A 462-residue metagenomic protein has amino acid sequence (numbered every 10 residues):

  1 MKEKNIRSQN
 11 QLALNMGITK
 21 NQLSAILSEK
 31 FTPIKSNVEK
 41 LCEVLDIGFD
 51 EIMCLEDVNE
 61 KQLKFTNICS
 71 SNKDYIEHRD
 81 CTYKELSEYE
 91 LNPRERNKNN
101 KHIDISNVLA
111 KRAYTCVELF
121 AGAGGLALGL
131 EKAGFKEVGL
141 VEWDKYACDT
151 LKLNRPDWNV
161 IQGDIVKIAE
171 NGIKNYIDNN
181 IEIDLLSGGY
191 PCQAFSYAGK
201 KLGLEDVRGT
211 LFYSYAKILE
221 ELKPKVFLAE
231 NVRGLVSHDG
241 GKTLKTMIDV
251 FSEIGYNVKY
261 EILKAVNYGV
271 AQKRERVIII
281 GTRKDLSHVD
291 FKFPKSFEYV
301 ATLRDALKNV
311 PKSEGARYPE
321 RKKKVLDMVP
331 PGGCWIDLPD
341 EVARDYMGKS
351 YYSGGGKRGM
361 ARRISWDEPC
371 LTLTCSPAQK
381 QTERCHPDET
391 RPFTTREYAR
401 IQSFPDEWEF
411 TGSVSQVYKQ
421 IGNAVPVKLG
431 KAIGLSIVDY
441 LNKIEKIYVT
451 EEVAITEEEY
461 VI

Functional and structural regions predicted by a protein language model:
M1-N15: Short basic helix-loop element that most often maps to the first helix and adjoining turn of HTH DNA-binding modules
Q11, Q22, E51: Residues in the helix-turn-helix
G17-P33, L55-D57: Recognition helix of helix-turn-helix/homeodomain-like DNA-binding domains that insert into the DNA major groove
S36-E51: DNA major-groove recognition helix of helix-turn-helix/homeodomain DNA-binding modules
E51-T66: Short amphipathic recognition helices of helix-turn-helix/homeodomain-type DNA-binding modules
Q62-V138, V250-E253, R276-Q416, Q420 (+1 more regions): S-adenosyl-L-methionine-dependent DNA methyltransferase catalytic core
Y75, R79-K223, R233-S237, K242-L244: Core alpha/beta nucleotide-donor-binding catalytic domains of modification enzymes
R208-K273, V277-T282: Conserved Class I SAM-dependent methyltransferase catalytic core
